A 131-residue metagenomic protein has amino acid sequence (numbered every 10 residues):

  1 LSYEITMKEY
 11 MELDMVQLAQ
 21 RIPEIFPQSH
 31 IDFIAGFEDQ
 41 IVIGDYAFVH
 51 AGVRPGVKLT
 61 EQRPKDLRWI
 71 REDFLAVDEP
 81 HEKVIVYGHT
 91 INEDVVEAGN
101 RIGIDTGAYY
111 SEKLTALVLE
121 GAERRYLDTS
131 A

Functional and structural regions predicted by a protein language model:
L1-G103, G107-K113, L119-S130: Acidic, His/Gly-enriched loop-helix segments that form or flank divalent-metal centers in metallo-dependent hydrolases
